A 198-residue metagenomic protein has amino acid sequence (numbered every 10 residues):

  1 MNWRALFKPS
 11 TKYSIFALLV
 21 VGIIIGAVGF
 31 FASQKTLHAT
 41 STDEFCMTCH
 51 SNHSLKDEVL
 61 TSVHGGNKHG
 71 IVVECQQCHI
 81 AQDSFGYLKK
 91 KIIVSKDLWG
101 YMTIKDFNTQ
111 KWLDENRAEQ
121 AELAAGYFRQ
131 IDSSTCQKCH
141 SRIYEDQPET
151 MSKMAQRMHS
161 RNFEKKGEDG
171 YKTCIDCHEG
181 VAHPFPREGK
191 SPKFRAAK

Functional and structural regions predicted by a protein language model:
N2-K198: Short sequence/structural segments immediately N-terminal
